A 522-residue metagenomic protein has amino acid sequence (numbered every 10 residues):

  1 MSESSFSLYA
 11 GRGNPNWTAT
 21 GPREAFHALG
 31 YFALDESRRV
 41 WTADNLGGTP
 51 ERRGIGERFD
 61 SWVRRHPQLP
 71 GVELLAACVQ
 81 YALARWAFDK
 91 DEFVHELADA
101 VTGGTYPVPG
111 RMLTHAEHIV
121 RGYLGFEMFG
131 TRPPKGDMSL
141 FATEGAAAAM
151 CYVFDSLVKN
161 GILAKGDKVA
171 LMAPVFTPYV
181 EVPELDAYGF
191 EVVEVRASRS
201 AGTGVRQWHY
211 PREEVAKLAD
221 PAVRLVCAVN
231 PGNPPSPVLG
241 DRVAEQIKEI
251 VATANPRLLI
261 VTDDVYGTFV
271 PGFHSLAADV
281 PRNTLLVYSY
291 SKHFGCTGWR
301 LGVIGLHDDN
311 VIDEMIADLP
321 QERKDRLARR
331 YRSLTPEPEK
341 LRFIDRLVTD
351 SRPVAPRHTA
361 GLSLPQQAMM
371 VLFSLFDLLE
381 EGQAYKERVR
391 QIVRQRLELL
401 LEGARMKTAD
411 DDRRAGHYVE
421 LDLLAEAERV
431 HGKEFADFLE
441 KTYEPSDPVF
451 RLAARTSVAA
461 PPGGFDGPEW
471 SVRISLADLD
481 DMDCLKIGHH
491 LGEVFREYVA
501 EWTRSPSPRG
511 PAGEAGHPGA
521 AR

Functional and structural regions predicted by a protein language model:
M1-A76, W502-R522: Conserved N-terminal helix/loop that builds the PLP phosphate-binding region of the aspartate aminotransferase-like
G11-R12, H417-E440, R455-H489: Conserved PLP-binding active-site segment of the aspartate aminotransferase-like
G13-T18, A147-A149, V175-T177, P231-P234 (+7 more regions): Short, solvent-exposed loop/turn segments at secondary-structure junctions
N16, A277-E339, R473, C484: Active-site PLP attachment segment
T20-F26, T105-V108, R199-H209, P235-R242 (+2 more regions): Short, flexible/disordered intra-domain loops and linkers
G47-N255, G267-P281, L285, D480-M482 (+4 more regions): Conserved core of the PLP fold type I
D325-I392, L400: Structural motif of enzymes handling amino- and sulfur-group chemistry
P365-F376, Q383-L401, T408-D437: Conserved glycine-rich beta-strand-loop-beta hairpin in the small C-terminal domain of fold type I
